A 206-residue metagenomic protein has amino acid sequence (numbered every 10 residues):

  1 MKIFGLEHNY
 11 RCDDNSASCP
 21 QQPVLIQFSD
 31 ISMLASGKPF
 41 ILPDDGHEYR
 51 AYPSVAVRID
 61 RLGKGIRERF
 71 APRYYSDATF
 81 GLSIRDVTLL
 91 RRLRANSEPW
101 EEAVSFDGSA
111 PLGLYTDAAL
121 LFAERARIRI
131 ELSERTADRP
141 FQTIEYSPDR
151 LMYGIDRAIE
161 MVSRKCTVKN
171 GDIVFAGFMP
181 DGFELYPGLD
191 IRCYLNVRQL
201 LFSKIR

Functional and structural regions predicted by a protein language model:
M1-K169, I173, D181-R206: Catalytic-core "active-site belt" of small-molecule-metabolizing enzymes, emphasizing His/Asp/Glu-rich regions
F178: Switch II (G3) loop of P-loop NTPases
